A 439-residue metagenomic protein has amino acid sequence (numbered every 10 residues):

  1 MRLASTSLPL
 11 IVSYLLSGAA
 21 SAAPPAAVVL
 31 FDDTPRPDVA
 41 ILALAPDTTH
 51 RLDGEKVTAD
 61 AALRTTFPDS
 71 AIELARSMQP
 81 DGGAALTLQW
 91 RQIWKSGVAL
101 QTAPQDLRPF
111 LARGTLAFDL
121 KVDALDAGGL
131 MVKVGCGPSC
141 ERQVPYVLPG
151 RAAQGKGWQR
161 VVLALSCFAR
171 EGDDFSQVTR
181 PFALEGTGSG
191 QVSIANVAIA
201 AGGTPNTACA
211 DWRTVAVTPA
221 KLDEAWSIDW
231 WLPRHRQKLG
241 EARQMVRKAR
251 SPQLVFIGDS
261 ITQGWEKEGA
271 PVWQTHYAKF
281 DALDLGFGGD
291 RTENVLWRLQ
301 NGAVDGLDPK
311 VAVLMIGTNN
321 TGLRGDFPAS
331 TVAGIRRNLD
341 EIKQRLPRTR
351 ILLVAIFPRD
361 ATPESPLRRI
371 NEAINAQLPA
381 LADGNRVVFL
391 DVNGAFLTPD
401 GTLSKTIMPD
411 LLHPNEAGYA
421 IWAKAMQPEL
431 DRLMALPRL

Functional and structural regions predicted by a protein language model:
S7-G18: Bacterial N-terminal signal peptides
A22-P24, A198-I257, I261-E268, L433-L439: N-terminal secretory targeting modules
A23-D69, N206-W212: Extracellular carbohydrate-recognition regions
S70-G97: Short carbohydrate-recognition loop motifs
W90-E171, G188-S193, A198: Extracellular ligand-binding interfaces
F182-G188: Short beta-strand-plus-loop segments that form exposed binding edges in beta-rich domains
Q263-A278, T292-R336, E341, L352 (+1 more regions): Oxyanion-hole/transition-state-stabilizing segment in secreted/luminal serine hydrolases and related acyltransferases
P358-L439: Catalytic His-Asp segment of secreted/periplasmic serine-dependent ester chemistry enzymes
